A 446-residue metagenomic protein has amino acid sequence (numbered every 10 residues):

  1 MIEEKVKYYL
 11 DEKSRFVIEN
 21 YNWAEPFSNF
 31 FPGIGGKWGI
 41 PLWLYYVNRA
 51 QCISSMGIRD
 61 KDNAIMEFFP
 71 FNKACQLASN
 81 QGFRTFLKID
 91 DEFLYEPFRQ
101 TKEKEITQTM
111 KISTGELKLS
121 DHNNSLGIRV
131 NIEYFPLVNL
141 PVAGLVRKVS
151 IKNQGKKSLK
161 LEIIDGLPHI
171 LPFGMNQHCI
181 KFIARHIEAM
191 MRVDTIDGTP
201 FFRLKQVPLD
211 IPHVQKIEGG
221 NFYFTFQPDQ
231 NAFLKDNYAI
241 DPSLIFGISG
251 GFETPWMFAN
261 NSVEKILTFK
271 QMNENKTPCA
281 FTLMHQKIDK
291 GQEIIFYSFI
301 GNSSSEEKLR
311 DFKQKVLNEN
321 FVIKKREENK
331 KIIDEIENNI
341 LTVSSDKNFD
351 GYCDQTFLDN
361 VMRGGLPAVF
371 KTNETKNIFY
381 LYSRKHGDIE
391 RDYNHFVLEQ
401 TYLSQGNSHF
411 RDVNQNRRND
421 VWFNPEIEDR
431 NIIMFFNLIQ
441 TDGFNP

Functional and structural regions predicted by a protein language model:
M1-P446: Anionic coordination/interaction segments
